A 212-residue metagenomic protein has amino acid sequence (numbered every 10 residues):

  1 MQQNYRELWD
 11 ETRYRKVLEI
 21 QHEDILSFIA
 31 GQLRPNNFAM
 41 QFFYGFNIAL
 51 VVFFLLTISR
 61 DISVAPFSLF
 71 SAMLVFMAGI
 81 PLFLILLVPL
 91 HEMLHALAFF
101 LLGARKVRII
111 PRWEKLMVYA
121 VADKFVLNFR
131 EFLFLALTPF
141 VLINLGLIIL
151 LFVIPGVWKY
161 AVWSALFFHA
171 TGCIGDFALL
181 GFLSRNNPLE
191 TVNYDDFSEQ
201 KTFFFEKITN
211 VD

Functional and structural regions predicted by a protein language model:
Q2-R60, V118-K207: Metalloprotease/metallohydrolase-associated module, dominated by Zn2+-dependent proteases
R60-E92: Membrane-anchoring/interfacial helices and their immediately flanking loops in integral membrane proteins
S63-S71, V107, E114, L150-L151: N-proximal short alpha-helices
L86-V88, F99, R112, F132 (+1 more regions): Generic detector of bulky aromatic hydrophobic side chains
L87-F100, P139: Active-site recognition of the HExxH zinc-binding catalytic motif
H95-R108, N186: Catalytic Zn2+-binding segment of zinc metalloproteases
G103-D123: Juxtamembrane inter-helical linkers in multi-pass membrane proteins
I208-D212: Short, charged juxtamembrane terminal tails flanking transmembrane helices
